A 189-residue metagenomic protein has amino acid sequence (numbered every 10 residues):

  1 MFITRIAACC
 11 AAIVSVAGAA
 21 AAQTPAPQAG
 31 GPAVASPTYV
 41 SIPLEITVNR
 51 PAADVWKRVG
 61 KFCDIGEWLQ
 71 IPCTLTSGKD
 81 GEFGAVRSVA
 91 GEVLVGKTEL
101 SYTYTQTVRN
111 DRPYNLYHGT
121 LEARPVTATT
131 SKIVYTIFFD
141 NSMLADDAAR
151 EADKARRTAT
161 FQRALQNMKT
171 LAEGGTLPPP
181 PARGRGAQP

Functional and structural regions predicted by a protein language model:
M1-C10: Bacterial N-terminal signal peptides that target proteins for export
A17-A19: N-terminal signal peptide c-region/cleavage motif recognized by signal peptidases
A21-K79: Hydrophobic ligand-binding cavity/cleft-lining segments
Q23-P25, R183-P189: Disordered, low-complexity segments in secreted/periplasmic proteins that are enriched in proline
T47, C63-H118, K132, T170-P179 (+1 more regions): Glycine-rich portal/gate segments that line the openings of hydrophobic small-molecule binding cavities
A53, K57-C63, A159-Q166, T170: Solvent-exposed, polar/charged alpha-helical surfaces in well-ordered, non-transmembrane soluble domains, broadly
K57, A148, A152, T170 (+1 more regions): Surface-exposed, polar/charged faces of alpha-helical domains in mature secreted/periplasmic/lumenal proteins
R109-R163, M168: Beta-strand/loop substructures that line and gate deep hydrophobic ligand-binding cavities in soluble
